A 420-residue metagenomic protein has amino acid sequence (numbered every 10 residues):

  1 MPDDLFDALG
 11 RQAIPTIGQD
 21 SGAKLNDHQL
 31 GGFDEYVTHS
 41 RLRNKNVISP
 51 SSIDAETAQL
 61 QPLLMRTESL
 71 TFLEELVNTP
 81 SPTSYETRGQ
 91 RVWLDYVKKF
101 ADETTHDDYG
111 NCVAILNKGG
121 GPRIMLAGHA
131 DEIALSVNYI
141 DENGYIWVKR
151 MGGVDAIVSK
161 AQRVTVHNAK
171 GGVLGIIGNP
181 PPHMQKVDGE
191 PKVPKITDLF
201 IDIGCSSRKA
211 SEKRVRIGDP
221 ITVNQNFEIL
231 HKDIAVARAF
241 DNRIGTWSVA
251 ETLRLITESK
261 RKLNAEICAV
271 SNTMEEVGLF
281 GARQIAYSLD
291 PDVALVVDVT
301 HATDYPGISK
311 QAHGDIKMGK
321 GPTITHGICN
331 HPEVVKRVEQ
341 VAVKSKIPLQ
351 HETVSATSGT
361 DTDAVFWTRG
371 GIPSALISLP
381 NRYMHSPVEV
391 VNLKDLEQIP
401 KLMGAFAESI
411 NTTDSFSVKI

Functional and structural regions predicted by a protein language model:
M1-P2, F6-T16, S21-K24, L30 (+2 more regions): Short linear motifs in low-complexity or flexible loops
G10, F33, H39-I420: N-terminal hydrophobic/helix-forming segments and targeting peptides
